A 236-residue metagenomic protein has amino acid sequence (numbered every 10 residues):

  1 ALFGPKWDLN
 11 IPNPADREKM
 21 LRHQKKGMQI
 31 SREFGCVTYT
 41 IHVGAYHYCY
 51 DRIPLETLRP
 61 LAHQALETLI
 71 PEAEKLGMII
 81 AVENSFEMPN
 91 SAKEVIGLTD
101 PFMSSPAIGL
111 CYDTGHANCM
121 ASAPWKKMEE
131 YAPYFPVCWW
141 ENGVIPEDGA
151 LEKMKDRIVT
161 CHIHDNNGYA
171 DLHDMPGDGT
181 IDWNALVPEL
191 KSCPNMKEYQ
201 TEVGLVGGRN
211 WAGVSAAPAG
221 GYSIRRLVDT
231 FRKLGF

Functional and structural regions predicted by a protein language model:
A1-P5, I41-Y46, H164-N166, E202-L205: Short loop/turn segments at strand-loop or loop-helix junctions that form parts of catalytic or ligand-binding pockets
L2, K6-L9, M175, T180: Residue-level preference for alpha-helix termini and adjacent loops
G4-Y112, C119: Active-site acidic/histidine proton-transfer and metal-coordination neighborhood in alpha/beta enzyme cores
K25-Q29, G35-V37, P60-H63, P89-F236: Histidine-acidic metal/acid-base catalytic patches
